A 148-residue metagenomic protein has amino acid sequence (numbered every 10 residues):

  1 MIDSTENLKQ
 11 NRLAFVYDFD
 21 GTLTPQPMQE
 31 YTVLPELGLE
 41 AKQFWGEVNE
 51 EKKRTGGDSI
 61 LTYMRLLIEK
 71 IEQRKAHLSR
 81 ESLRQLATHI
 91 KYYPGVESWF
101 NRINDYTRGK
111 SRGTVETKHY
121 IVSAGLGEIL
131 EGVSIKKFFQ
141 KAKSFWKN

Functional and structural regions predicted by a protein language model:
M1-K147: Alpha-helical substrate-recognition element adjacent to the catalytic core
